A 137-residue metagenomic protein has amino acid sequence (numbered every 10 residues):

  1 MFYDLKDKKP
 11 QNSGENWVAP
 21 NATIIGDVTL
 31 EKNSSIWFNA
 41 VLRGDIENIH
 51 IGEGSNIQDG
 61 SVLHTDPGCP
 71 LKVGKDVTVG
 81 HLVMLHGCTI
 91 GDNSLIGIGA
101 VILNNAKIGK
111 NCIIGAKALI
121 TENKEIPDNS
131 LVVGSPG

Functional and structural regions predicted by a protein language model:
M1-S13, W17, D45-S61, T65-D66 (+2 more regions): Glycine-rich hexapeptide-repeat left-handed beta-helix
I36-F38, L82-V83: Short, low-complexity, polar/charged sequence segments that are solvent-exposed and flexible
